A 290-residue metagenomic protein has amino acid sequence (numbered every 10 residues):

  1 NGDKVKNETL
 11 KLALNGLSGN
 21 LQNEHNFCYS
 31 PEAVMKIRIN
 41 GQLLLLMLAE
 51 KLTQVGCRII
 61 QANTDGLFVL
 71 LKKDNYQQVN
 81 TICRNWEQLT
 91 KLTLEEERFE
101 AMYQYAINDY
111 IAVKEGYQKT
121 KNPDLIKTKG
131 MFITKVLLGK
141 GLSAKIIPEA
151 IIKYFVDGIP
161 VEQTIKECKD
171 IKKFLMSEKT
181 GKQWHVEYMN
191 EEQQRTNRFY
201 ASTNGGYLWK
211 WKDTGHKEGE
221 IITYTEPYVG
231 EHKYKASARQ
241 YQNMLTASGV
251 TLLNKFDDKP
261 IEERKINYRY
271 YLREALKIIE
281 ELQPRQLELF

Functional and structural regions predicted by a protein language model:
N1-M47, T53-V55, L70: Helical catalytic core of nucleic-acid polymerases
L10, L48, V79-C83: Generic structural signal for hydrophobic residues
L21-C28, A62-T64, K127-K129: Short acidic (Asp/Glu) and glycine-rich catalytic loops that position anionic groups and cofactors
K51-L52, Q61: Helix-rich, typically C-terminal accessory recognition domains appended to large enzymatic cores
G56-R58, T90-K91: Glycine-centered loop/turn motif at secondary-structure junctions
R58-N63, E96: Short beta-strand
D65-L71: A generic structural motif
Y76-F290: C-terminal, non-catalytic extensions of nucleic-acid polymerases
